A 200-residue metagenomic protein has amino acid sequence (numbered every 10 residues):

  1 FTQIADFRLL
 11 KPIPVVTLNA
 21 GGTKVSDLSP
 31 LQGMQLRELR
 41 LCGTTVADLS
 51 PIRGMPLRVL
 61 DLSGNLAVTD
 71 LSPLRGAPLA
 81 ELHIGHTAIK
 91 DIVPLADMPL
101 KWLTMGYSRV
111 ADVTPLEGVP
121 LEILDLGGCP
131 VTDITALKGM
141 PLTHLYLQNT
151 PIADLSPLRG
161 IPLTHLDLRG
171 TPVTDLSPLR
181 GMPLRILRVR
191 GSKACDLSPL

Functional and structural regions predicted by a protein language model:
F1-S26, P30-A153, P157-T174, P178-P199: Concave beta-strand-loop units of leucine-rich repeat
